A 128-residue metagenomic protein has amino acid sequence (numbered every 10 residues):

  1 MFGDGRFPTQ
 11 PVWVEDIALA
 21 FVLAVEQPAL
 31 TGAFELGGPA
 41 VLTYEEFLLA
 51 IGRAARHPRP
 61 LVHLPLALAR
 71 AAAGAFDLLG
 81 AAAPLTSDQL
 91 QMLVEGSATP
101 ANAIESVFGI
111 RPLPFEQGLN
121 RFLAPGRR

Functional and structural regions predicted by a protein language model:
F2-G3, A83: A short, mixed-charge helix-start or loop-turn motif at secondary-structure junctions
G3-V25, G32: Substrate-positioning beta->alpha
A20-L85, T99-R128: Mid/C-terminal beta-alpha module of Rossmann-like enzyme folds, strongest in SDR-family dehydrogenases/epimerases
L90: Conserved ATP-binding loop and adjacent catalytic segment of the adenylate-forming AMP-binding
